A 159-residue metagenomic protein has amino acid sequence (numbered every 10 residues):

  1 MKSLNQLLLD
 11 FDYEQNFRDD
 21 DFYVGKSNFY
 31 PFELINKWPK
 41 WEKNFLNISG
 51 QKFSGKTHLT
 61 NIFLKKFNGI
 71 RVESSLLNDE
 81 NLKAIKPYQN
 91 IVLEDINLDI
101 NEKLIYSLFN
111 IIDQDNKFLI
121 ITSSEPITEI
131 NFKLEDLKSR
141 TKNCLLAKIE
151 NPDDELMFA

Functional and structural regions predicted by a protein language model:
M1-K37, E42: A short, basic N-terminal segment
K43-N47, G69-R71, N90, F118-I120: Residue-level preference for the first positions of well-ordered beta-strands
K43-T60: Walker A/P-loop nucleotide-binding motif
L64-S75: Post-Walker A helix-loop "phosphate-sensing" segment adjacent to the P-loop in P-loop NTPases
A84-L104, L108, D115-S124: Conserved P-loop NTPase "ATPase switch" module shared by AAA+ and STAND
I127-K142: Short regulatory helix/loop adjacent to the ATP-binding pocket of P-loop NTPases
K138, D154-A159: An amphipathic alpha-helix signature
C144-L156: Conserved AAA+ ATPase "SRH/arginine-finger" region at the nucleotide-binding site
